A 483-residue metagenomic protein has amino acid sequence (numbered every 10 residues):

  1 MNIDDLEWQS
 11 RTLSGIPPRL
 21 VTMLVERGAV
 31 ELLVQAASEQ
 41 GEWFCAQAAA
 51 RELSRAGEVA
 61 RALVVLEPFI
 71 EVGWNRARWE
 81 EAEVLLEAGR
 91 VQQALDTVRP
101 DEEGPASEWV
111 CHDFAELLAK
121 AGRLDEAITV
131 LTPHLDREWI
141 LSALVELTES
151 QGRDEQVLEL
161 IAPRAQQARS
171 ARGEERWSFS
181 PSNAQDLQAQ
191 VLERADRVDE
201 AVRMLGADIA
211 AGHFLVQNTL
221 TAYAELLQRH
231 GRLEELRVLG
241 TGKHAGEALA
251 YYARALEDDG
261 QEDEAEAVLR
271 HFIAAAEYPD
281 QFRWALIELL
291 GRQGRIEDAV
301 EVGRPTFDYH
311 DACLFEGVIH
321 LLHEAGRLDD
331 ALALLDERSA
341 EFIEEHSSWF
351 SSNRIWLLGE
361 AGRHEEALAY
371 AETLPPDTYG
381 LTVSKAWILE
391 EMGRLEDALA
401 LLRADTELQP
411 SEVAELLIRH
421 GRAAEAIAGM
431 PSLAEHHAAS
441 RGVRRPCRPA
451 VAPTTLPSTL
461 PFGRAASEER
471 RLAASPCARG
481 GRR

Functional and structural regions predicted by a protein language model:
D4-S10, V34-E42, E67-W74, R99-A106 (+12 more regions): Solenoid-like repeat scaffolds
E7-A36, E42-A56, V84: Alpha-helical segment of the N-proximal tetratricopeptide repeat
L20, A48-A49, E81, D113-F114 (+10 more regions): Structural register within alpha-helical repeat arrays
M23, E52, V84, L117 (+10 more regions): Residue-level signature for tetratricopeptide repeat
